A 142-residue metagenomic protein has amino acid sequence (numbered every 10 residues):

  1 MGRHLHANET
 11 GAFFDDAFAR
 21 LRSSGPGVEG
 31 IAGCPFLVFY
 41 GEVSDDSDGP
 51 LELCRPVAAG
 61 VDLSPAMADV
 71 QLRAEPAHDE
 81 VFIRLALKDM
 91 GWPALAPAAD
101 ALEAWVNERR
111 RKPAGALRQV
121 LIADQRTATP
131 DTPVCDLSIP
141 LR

Functional and structural regions predicted by a protein language model:
M1-R142: A solvent-exposed interaction/effector surface
